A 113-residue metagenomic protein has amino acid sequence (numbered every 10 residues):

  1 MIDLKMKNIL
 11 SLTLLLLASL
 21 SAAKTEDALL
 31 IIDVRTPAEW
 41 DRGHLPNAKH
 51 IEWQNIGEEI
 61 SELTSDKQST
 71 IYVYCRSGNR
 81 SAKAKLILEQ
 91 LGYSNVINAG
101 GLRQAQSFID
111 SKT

Functional and structural regions predicted by a protein language model:
I2-D3, K7-I9, T25-L30, P37-T70 (+1 more regions): Rhodanese-like catalytic fold shared by cysteine-dependent sulfurtransferases and DSP/PTP-type phosphatases
S11-T13: Short helix-onset patch at the extreme N-terminus, typifying the N->h transition of secretory signal peptides
L15-A22: Hydrophobic h-region of N-terminal signal peptides that target proteins for export in Gram-negative bacteria
Y74: Short, surface-exposed ligand- or partner-binding patches at beta-edge/loop junctions that are enriched in aromatics
